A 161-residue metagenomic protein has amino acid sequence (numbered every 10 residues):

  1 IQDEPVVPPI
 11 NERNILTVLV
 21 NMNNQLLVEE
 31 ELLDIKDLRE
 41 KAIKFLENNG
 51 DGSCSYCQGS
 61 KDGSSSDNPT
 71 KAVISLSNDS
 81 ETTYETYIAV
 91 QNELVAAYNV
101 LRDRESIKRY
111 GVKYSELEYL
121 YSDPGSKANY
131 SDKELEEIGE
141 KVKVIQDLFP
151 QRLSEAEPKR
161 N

Functional and structural regions predicted by a protein language model:
I1-N161: Long, low-hydrophobicity, acidic/polar, solvent-exposed interaction domains
